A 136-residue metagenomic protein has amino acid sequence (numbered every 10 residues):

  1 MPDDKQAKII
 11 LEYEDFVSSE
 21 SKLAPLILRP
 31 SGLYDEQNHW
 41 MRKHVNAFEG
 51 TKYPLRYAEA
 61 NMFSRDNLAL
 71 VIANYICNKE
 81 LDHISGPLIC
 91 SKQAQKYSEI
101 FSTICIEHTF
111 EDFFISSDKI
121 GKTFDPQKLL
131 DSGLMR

Functional and structural regions predicted by a protein language model:
P2-S85: Oxidoreductase cofactor-interface core, primarily capturing Rossmann-like NAD(P)-dependent enzymes
D66-D125: Mid/C-terminal beta-alpha module of Rossmann-like enzyme folds, strongest in SDR-family dehydrogenases/epimerases
H108, S132-G133: Residues at alpha-helix termini
K128-L129: Hydrophobic/aromatic residues within transmembrane alpha-helices of multi-pass small-molecule transporters
